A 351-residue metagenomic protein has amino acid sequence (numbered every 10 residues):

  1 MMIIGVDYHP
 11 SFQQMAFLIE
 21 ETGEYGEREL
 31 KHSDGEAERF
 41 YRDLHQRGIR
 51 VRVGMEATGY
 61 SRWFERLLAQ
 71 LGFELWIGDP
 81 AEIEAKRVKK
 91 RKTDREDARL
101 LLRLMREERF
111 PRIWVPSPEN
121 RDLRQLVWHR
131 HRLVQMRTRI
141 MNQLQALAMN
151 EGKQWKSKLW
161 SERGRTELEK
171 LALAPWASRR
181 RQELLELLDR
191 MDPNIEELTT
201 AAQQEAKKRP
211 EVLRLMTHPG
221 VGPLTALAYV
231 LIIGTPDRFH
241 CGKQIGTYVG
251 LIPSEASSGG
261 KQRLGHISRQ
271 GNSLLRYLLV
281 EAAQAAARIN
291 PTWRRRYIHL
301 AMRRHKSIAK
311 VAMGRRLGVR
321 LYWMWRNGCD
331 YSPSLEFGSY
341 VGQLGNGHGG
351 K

Functional and structural regions predicted by a protein language model:
M1-I19, L101, L133: Gly/Thr-rich phosphate-binding beta-strand-loop-beta motif of the actin/hexokinase/Hsp70
S11-E36: Short glycine-rich, Thr/Ser-proximal phosphate-binding strand/loop in the N-terminal lobe of ATP-dependent enzymes
D34-R52: Short, basic/hydrophobic alpha-helical segments
G54-W63: Acidic, metal-coordinating catalytic cores used for nucleic-acid/nucleotide bond scission and strand-transfer chemistry
W76-W128, R132, E167-K170, K261-G271: Short alpha-helix plus adjacent loop in nuclease-associated cores
T93, R214-T217, P223, L227-S307 (+2 more regions): Phosphate-backbone recognition surface of nucleic-acid-processing proteins
W128-R214, Y340-V341: Glycine-rich, often acidic, oxyanion-interacting loops/wings at catalytic, nucleic-acid, or phospho-protein interfaces
A301-K351: Basic, amphipathic alpha-helical segments enriched in Lys/Arg and hydrophobic/aromatic residues
